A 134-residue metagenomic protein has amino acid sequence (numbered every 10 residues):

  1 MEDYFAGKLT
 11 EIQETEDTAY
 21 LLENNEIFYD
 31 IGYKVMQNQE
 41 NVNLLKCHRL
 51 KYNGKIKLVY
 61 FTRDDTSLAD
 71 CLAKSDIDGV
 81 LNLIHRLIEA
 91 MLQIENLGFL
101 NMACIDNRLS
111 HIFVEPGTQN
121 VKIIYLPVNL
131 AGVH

Functional and structural regions predicted by a protein language model:
E2-I84: Conserved structural core of kinase catalytic domains
E11-I12, G98, F113: A general structural signal for short secondary-structure junctions and capping/turn motifs
R49-L50, R86-A90, V133: Short, surface-exposed, polar/charged, turn-prone segments marking secondary-structure boundaries
R63, S110, I124-L126: Structured beta-strand/turn binding interfaces of compact recognition modules in eukaryotic regulators
N82, R86-E89, F113: Elongated alpha-helical scaffolds
E89-A103: Protein kinase catalytic-loop region centered on the HRD/HxD motif
M102, E115-H134: C-lobe/activation-segment region of protein kinase-like
I105, S110-V114: Hydrophobic residue at the +6 position relative to the catalytic HRD Asp in the kinase catalytic loop
